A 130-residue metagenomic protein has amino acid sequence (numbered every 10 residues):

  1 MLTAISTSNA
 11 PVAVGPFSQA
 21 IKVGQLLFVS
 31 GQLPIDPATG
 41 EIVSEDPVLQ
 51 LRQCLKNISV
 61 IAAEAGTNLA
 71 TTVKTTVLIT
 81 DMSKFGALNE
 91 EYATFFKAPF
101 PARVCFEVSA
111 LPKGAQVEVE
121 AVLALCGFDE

Functional and structural regions predicted by a protein language model:
L2-E130: Short, polar/acidic, helix-capping and beta-turn segments at strand->helix junctions that line the mouths
